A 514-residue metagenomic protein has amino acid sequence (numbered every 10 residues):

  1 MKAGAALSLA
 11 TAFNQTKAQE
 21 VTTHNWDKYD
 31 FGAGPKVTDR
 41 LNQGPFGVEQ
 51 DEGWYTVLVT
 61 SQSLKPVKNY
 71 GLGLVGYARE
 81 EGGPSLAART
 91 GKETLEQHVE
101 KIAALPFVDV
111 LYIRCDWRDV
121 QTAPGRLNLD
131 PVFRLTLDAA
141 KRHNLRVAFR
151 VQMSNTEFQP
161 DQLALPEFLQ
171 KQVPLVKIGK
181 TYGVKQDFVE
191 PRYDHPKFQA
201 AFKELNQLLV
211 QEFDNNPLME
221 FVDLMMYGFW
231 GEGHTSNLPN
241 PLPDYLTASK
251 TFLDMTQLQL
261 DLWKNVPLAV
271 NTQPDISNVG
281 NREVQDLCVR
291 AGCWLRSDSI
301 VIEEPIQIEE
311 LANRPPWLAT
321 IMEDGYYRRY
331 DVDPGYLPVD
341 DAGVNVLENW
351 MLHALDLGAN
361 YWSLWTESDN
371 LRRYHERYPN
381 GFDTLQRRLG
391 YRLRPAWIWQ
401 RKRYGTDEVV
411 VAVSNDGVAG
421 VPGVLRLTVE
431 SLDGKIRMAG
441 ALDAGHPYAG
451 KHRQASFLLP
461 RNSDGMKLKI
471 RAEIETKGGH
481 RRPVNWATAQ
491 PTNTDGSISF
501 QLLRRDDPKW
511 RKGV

Functional and structural regions predicted by a protein language model:
M1-A18: N-terminal export signals
D30-Q97, K141-L145, E220-S368: Catalytic-core regions of glycoside hydrolase
E93-E100, P131-L135, L209, L253: Alpha-helical scaffolding within the catalytic cores of extracellular/periplasmic polymer-degrading hydrolases
A104-P106, Y112-K177: Aromatic-lined substrate-binding rim segments of carbohydrate-active enzymes
W117-L129, Q186-A201, P239-T247: The substrate-binding groove and active-site-proximal loops of carbohydrate-active enzymes, especially glycoside
T136-K141, Q172-D223, T251-L258: An active-site-proximal structural segment forming one wall of the substrate-binding cleft that immediately precedes
L347-I398: Catalytic cores of secreted or luminal carbohydrate-active enzymes
R387-V514: Extracellular/luminal regions of secreted and cell-surface proteins that mediate adhesion/ECM remodeling
